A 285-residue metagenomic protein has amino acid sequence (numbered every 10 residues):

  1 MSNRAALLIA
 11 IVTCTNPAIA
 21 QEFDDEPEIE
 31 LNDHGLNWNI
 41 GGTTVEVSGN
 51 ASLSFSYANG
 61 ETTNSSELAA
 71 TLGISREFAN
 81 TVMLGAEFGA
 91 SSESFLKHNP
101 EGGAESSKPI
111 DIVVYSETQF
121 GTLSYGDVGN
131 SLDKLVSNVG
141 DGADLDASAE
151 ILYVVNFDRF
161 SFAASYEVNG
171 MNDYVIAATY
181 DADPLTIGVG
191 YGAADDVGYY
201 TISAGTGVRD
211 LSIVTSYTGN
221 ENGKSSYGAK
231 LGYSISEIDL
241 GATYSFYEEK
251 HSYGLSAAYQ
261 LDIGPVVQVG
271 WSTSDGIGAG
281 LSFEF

Functional and structural regions predicted by a protein language model:
S2-F285: Outer-membrane beta-barrel proteins
